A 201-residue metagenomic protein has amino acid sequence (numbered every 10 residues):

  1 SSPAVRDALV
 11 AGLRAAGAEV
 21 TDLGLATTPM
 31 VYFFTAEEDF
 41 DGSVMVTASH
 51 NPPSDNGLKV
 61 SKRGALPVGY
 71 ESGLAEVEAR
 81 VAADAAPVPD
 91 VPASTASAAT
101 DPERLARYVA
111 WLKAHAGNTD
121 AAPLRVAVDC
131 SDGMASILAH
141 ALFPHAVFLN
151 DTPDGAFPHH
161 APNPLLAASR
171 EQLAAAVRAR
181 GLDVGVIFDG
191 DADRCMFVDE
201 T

Functional and structural regions predicted by a protein language model:
S1-D55, A141-L142, A146-F197: N-terminal small/polar loop signature for handling phosphorylated ligands or for N-terminal nucleophile
E38-S43, V68-E78, D199-T201: Short secondary-structure transition/capping segments
N56-R180: Gly/Ser/Thr-enriched, mixed-charge loops and adjacent short helices that form phosphate/oxyanion-binding elements
V60-R63, M196-E200: Short beta-strand-to-turn element immediately C-terminal to the catalytic PLP-Schiff-base lysine in fold type I
